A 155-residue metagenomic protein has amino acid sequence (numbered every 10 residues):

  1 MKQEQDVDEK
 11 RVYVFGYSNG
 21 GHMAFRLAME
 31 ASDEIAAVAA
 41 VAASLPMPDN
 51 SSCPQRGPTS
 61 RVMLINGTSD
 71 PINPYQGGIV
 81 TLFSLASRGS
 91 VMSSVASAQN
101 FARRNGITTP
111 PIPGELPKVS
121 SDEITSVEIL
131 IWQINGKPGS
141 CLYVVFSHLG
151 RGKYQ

Functional and structural regions predicted by a protein language model:
M1-N19, M29, E34, G114-L116: Gly/Ser-rich "nucleophile elbow"/oxyanion-hole loop immediately N-terminal to the catalytic nucleophile in hydrolases
K2-E4, Q99, Q155: Long, well-ordered alpha-helical scaffolding segments within enzyme catalytic domains, especially pronounced
M23-L27: Hydrolases whose catalytic domains are alpha/beta-hydrolase-1, hotdog thioesterase, or metallo-beta-lactamase-like
A36-S121, W132-G136: The feature captures the conserved acid-bearing segment of alpha/beta-hydrolase catalytic domains
S126-G136, L142: Short, surface-exposed beta-strand/loop micro-motifs that present aromatic residues
S140-Q155: Extracellular low-complexity, Gly/Ser/Thr-rich intrinsically disordered linkers and protease-sensitive activation/hinge
